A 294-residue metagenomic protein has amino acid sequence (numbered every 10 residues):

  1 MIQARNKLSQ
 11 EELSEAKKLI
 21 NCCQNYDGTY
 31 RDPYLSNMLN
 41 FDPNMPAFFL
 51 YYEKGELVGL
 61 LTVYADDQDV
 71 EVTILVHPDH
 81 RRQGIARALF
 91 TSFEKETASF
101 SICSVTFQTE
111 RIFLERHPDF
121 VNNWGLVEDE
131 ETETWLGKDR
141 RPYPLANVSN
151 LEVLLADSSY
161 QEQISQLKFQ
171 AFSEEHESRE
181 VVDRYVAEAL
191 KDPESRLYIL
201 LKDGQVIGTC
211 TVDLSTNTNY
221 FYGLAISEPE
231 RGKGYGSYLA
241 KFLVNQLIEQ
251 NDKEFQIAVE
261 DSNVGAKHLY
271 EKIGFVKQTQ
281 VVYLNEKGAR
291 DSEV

Functional and structural regions predicted by a protein language model:
M1-L35, A146-E177: Short amphipathic alpha-helix that is part of the acyltransferase structural core
Q24, D32-T97, E110-R111, C210-N219: Conserved donor-binding loop and adjoining core beta-sheet/short helix segment in diverse acyl/aminoacyl transferases
Q24-E53, E175-T211: Active-site rim helix/loop that mediates acceptor-substrate recognition in acyltransferases
D67, P78-S149, L284-E286: Acyl-donor-binding surface of acyltransferase catalytic domains
V72-I74, V105-T109, F221, F255-V259: Conserved hydrophobic beta-strand within the GNAT/NAT acetyltransferase core sheet that lines the active-site cleft
T73-Q83, L224-G232, E260: A short, internal acetyl-CoA/4′-phosphopantetheine-binding micro-motif in the GNAT/acyltransferase core
R82-K95, I226, G232-E249, K267-K272: Conserved acetyl-CoA-binding loop-helix of GNAT-fold acetyltransferases
E130-Y160, K253, A258-V264, T279-V294: C-terminal "cap" of GNAT-fold acetyltransferases
